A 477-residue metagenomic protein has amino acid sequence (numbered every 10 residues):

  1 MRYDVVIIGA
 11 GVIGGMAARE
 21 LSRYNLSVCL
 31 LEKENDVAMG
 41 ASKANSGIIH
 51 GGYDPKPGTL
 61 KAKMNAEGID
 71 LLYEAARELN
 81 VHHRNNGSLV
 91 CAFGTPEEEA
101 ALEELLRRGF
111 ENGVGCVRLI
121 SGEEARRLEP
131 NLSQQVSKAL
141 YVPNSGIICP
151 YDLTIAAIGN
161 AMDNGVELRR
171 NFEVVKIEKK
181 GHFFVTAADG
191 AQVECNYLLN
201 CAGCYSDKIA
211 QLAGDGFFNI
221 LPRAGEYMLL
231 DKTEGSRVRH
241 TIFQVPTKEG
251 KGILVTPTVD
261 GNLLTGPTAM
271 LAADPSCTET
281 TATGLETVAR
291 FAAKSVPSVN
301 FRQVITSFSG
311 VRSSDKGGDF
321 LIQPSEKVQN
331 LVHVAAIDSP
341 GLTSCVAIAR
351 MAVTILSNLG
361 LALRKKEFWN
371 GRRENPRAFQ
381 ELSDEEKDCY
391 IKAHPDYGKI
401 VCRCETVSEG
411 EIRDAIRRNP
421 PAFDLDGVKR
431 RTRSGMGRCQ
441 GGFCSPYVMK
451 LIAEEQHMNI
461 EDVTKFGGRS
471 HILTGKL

Functional and structural regions predicted by a protein language model:
D4-L30: N-terminal Rossmann-like FAD-binding beta1-loop-alpha1 element of flavoenzymes
M16, I177-G181, V185-G266, M270-T281 (+3 more regions): Flavin-dependent oxidoreductases
R23-A44: Glycine-rich FAD pyrophosphate-binding loop
G47-L128, G252-I253: Dinucleotide-binding Rossmann-like beta1-alpha1 core, especially the glycine-rich loop that anchors the ADP
K61-A66, G94-A101, L140-G159, T278-T283 (+2 more regions): Short beta-strand to alpha-helix junction loop
L140-Y197: Helical element adjacent to the flavin cofactor pocket in flavoenzyme catalytic cores
A156, G250, V259-D260, S276-I400 (+2 more regions): C-terminal catalytic lobe of FAD-dependent flavoproteins
S276, S408-R418, G442-I460: Iron-sulfur (Fe-S) cluster-binding segments and ferredoxin-like electron-carrier domains, especially [2Fe-2S]
